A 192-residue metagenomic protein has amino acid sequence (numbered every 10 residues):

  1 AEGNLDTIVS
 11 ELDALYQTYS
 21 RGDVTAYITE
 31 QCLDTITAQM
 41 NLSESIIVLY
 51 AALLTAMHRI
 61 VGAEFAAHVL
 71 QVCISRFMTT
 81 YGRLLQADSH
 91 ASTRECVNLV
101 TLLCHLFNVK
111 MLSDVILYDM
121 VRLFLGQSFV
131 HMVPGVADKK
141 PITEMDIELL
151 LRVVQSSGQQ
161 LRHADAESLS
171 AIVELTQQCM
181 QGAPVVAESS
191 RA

Functional and structural regions predicted by a protein language model:
A1-R191: Eukaryotic alpha-helical solenoid repeat scaffolds
